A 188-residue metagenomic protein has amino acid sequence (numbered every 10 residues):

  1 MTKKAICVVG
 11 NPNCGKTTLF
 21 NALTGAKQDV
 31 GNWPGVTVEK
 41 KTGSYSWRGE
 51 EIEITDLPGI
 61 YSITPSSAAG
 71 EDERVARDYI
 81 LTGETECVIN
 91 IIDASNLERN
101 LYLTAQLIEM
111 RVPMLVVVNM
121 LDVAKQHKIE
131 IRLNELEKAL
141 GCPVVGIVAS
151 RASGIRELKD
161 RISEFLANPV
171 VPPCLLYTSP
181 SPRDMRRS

Functional and structural regions predicted by a protein language model:
M1-L57: Conserved G1/Walker A P-loop phosphate-binding module
T24, S62, I80-L81, I108 (+3 more regions): Signal for well-folded cores of large energy- and translation-related assemblies
G35, E39, G70-E73, L97-L101 (+2 more regions): Amphipathic alpha-helical transducer elements in NTP-driven molecular machines
S44-C87: Nucleotide-state-sensitive switch-loop elements of NTP-binding domains
G59, D122, D184: Short, glycine/acidic-enriched loop or turn micro-motifs at the edges of active sites
R77-P143: Conserved C-terminal guanine-recognition region of P-loop GTPase G domains, centered on the G4
K125-P173: Canonical P-loop GTPase G-domain recognition
Y177-S188: Single conserved hydrophobic/aromatic residue that forms the stacking wall/gate of nucleotide- or nucleobase-binding
